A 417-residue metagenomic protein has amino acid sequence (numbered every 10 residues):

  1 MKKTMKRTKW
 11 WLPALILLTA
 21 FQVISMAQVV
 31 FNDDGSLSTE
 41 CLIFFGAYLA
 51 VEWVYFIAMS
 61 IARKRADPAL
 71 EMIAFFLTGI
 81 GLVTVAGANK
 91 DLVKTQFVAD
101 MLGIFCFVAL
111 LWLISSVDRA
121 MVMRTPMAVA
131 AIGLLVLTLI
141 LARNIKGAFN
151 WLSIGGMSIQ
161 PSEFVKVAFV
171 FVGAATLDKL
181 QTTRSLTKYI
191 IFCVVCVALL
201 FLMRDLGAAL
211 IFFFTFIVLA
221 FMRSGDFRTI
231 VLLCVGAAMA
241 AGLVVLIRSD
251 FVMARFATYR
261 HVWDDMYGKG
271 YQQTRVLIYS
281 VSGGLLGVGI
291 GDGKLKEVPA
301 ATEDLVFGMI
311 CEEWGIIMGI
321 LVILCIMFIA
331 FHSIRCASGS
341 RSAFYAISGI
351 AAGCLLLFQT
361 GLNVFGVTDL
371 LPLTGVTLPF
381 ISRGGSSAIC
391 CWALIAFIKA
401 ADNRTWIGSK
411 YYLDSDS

Functional and structural regions predicted by a protein language model:
M1-K6, A20-M26, G361-S417: A juxtamembrane structural motif centered on a specific transmembrane helix
F21-Q22, F44-A58, F76-V83, D100-I114 (+3 more regions): Central hydrophobic cores of alpha-helical transmembrane segments in multi-pass inner-membrane proteins across all
G46-V51, M101-C106, E313-F331: Hydrophobic alpha-helical transmembrane segments
A66-A74, D91-D100, L110-L134, L152 (+2 more regions): Interfacial loop-to-transmembrane-helix boundary motif in multi-pass membrane proteins
L92-L111, S158-V167, L210: Aromatic-anchored transmembrane helix interface
F105, A130, T183-L202, L206-I247: Hydrophobic alpha-helical segments of polytopic membrane proteins
V136, I145, F149-W151, S158 (+2 more regions): Hydrophobic, glycine- and aromatic-enriched re-entrant/interface helices and adjoining loop segments
C336-G375, I381: Loop-to-helix entry and N-terminal half of a specific, functionally important transmembrane alpha helix in multi-pass
